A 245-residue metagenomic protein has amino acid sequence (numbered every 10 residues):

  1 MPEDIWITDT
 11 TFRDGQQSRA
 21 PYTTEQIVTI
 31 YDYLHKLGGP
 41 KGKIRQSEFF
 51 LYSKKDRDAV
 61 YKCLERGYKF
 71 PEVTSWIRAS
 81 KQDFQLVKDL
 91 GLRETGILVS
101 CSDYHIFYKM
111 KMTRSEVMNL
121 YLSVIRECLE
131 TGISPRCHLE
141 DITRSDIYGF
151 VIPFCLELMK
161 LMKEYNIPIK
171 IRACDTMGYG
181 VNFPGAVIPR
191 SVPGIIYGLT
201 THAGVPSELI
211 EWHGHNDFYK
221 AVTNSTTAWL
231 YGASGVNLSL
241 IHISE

Functional and structural regions predicted by a protein language model:
M1-K81: N-terminal capping/small domains of soluble enzymes
I7-T10, R45-F49, P71-I77, T95-I97 (+4 more regions): Hydrophobic faces of well-ordered beta-strands that scaffold small-molecule active sites in alpha/beta enzyme cores
R13, F50-K54, W76-S80, S100-S102 (+3 more regions): Active-site beta-loop-alpha junctions enriched in small/polar residues
T23-G42, K81-I97, C101-M110, R114-P135 (+2 more regions): Alpha/beta enzyme core
A59-C63, D83-D89, N224: A short acidic, amphipathic alpha-helical/loop segment
R66-F70, D89-E94, T227-V236: Glycine-enriched alpha-helix->loop->beta-strand junction motifs that scaffold or abut catalytic
A173, I195, I210-N216, A221-L238: Extended, hydrophobic alpha-helical segments in both membrane/secreted and soluble proteins
I241-E245: Conserved small/polar residues in nucleotide/adenosyl-binding loops
